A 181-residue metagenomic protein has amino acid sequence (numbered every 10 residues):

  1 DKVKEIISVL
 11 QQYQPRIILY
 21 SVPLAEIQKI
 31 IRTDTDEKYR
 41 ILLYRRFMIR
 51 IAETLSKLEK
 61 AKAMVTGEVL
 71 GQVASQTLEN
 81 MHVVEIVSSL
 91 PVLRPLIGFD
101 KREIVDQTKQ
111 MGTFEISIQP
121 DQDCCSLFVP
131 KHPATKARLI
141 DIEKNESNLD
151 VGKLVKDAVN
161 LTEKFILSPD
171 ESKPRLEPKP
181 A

Functional and structural regions predicted by a protein language model:
D1-Q110: ATP-dependent adenylation/nucleotidyltransferase module used to activate substrates
I17, T77, M81-L90, M111-A181: Peripheral terminal appendages
